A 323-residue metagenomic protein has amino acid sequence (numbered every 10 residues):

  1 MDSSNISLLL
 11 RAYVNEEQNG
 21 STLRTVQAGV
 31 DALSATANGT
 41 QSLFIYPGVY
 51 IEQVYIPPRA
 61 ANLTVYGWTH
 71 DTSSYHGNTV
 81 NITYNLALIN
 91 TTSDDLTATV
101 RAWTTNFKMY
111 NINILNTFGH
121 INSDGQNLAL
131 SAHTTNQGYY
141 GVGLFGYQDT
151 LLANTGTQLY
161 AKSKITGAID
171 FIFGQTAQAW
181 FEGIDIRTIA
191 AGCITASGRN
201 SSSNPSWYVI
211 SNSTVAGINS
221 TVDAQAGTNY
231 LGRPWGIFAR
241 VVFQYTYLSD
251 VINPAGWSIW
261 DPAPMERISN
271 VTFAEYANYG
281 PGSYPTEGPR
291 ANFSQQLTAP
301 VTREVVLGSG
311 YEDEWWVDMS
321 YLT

Functional and structural regions predicted by a protein language model:
M1-T323: Sequence-level preference for short, compositionally simple segments enriched in small aliphatic or small polar residues
